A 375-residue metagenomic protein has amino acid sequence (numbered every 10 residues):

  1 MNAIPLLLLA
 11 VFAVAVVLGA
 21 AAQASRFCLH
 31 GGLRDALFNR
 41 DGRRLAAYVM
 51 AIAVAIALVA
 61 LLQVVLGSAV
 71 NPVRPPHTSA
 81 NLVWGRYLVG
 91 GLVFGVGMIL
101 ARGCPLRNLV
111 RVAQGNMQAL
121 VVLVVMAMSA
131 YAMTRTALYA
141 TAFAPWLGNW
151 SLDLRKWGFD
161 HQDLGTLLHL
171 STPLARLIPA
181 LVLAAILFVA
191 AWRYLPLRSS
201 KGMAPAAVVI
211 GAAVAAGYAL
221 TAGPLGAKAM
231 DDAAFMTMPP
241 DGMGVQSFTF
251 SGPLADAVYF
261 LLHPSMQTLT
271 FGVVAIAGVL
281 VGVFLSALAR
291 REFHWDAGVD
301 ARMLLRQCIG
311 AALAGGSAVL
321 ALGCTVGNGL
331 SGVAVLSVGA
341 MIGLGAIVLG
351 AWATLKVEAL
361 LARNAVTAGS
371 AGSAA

Functional and structural regions predicted by a protein language model:
M1-A375: Membrane-interfacial helix-loop segments of redox and metal-homeostasis proteins, especially TM-loop-TM junctions
